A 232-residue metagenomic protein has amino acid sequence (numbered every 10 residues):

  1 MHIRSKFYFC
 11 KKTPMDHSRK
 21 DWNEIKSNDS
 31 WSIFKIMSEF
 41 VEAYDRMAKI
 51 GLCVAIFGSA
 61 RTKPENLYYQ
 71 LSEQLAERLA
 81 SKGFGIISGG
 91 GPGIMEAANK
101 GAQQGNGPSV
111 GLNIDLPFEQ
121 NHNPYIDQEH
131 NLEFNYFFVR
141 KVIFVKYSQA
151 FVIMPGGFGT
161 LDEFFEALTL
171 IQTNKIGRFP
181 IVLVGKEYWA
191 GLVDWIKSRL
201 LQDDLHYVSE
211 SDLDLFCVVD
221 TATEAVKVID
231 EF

Functional and structural regions predicted by a protein language model:
C10-K11, K20-L112: Glycine-rich beta-alpha loop segments
W22, I50, Y69-Q74, F138 (+2 more regions): PLP-dependent amino-acid enzyme catalytic core
M47-K49, Q103, N123-I126, I143-K146 (+2 more regions): Solvent-exposed alpha-helices and their adjacent loops that cap or buttress functional pockets in soluble metabolic
G93-I153: Acidic/glycine-enriched connector segments
L116-Q120, T160, Y188-G191: Short gly/pro/ser/thr-enriched loop/turn and capping motifs at secondary-structure boundaries
N135-E187: Active-site/ligand-binding-proximal alpha/beta "capping" segment
L183-F232: C-terminal functional extensions of proteins
